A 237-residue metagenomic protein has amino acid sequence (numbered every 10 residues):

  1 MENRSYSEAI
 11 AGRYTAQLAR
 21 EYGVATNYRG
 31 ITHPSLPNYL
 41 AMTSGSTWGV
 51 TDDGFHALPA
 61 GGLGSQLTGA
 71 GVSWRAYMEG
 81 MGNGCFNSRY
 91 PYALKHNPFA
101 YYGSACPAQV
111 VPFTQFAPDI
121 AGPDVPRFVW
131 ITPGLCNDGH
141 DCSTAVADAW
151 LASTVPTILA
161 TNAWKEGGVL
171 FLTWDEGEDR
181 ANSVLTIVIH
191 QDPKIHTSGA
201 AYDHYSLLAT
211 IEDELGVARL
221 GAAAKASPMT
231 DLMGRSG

Functional and structural regions predicted by a protein language model:
M1-G237: Flexible, surface-exposed loop/gating regions in the mature catalytic domains of secreted/periplasmic hydrolases
